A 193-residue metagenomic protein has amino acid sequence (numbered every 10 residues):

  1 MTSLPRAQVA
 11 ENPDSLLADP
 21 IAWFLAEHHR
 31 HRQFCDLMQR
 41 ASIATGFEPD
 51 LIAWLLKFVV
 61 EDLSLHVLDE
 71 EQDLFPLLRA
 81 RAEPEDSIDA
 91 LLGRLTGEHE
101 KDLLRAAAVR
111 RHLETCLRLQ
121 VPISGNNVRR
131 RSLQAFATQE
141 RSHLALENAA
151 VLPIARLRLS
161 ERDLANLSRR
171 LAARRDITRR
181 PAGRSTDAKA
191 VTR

Functional and structural regions predicted by a protein language model:
M1-R193: Small-residue-biased structural context
